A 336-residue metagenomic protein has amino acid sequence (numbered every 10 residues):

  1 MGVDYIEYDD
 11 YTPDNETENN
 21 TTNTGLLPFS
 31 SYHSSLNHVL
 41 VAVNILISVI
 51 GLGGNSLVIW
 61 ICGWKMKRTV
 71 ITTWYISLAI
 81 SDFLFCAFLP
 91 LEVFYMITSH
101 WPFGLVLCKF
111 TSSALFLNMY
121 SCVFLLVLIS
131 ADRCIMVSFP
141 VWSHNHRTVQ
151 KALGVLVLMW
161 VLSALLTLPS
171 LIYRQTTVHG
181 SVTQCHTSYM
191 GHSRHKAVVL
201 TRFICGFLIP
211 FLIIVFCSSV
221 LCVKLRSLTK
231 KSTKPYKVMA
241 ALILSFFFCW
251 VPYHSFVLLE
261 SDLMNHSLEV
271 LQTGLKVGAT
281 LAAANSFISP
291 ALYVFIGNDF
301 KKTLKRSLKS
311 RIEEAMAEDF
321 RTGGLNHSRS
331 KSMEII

Functional and structural regions predicted by a protein language model:
M1-S31, N298-I336: Intrinsically disordered regulatory tails of 7TM GPCRs
T24-S30, M96, P102-F116, F139 (+6 more regions): Loop architecture of class A 7-transmembrane GPCRs
H33-V41, I45, K65-I129, M136-H146: Extracellular TM2-ECL1-early TM3 structural module of rhodopsin-like
L46-V49, S77-I80, P90, L107-F110 (+9 more regions): Hydrophobic residues within alpha-helical transmembrane segments of multi-pass solute transporters/permease subunits
L52-G63, A79, A87-P90, L117-V141 (+3 more regions): Cytoplasm-facing ends of alpha-helical transmembrane segments in multi-pass membrane proteins
Y75, L126, A152-V157, L200-T201 (+3 more regions): Hydrophobic alpha-helical transmembrane segments
L125-S138, L162, S170-G180, L200-E260 (+1 more regions): Class A (rhodopsin-like) GPCR signature focused on the TM5-ICL3 interface and adjacent 7TM helical core
F248-V251, S255-V257, K276-L325: Seventh transmembrane helix
